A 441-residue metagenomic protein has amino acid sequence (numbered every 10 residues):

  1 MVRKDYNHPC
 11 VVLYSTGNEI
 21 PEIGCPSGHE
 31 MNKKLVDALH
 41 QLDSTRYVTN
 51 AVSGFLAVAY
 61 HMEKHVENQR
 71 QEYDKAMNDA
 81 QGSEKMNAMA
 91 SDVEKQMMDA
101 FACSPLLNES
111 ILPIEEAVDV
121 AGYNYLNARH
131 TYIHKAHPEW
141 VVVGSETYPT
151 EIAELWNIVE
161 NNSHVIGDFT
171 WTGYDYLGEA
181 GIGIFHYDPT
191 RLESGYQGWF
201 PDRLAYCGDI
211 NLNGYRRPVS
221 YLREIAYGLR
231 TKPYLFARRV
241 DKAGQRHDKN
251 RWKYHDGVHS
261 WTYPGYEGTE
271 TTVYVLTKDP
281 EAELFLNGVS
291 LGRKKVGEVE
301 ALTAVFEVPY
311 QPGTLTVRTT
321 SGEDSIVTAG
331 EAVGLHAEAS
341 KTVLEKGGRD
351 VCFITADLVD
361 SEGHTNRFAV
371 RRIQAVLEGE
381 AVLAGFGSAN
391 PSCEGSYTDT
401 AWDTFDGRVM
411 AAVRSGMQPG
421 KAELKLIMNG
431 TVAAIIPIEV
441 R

Functional and structural regions predicted by a protein language model:
V2-P26, S110-P113: Active-site groove signature of glycoside hydrolases
Y14, D37-Q41, V48-R349, S361-N366: Substrate-binding clefts and catalytic carboxylate motifs of secreted carbohydrate-active enzymes
E281-F285, R372-V376, K425: Beta-strand signatures of extracellular beta-sandwich domains
K294, G334-H336, V376-S392: Short aromatic-acidic-glycine turn motif
V305-Y310, T398-M417: Short, hydrophobic beta-strand segments
G322-E331, T431-R441: Short beta-strand elements
G348-I354, G420: Short, solvent-exposed loop/turn segments enriched in Ser/Thr/Gly
